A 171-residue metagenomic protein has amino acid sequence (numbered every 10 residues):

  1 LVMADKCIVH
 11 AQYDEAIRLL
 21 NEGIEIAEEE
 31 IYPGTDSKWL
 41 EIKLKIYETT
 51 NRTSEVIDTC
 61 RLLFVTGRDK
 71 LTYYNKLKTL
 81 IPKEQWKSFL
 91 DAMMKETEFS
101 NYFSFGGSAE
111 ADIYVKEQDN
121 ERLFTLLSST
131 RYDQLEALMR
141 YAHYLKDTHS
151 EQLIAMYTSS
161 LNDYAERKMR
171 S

Functional and structural regions predicted by a protein language model:
L1-S171: Eukaryote-biased, non-catalytic alpha-solenoid scaffold regions
